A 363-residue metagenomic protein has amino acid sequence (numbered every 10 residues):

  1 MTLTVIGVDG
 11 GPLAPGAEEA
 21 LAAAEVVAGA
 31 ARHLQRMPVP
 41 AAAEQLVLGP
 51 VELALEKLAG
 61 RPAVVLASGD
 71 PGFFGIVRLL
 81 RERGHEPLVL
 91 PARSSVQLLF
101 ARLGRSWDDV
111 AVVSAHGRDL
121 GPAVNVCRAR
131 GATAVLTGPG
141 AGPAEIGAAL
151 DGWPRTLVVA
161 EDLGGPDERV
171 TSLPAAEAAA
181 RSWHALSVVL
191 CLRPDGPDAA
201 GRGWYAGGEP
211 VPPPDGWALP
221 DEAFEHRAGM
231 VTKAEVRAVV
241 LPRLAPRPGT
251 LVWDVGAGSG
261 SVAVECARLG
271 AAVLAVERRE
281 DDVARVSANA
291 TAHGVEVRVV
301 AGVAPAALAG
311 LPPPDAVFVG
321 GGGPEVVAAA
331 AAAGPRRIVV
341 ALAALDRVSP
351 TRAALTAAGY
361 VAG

Functional and structural regions predicted by a protein language model:
M1-L99, L120-P122, V273-E280, A292 (+2 more regions): Class I S-adenosyl-L-methionine
M1-T4, G10, P15-E19, A43 (+4 more regions): A contiguous loop/helix-start segment that scaffolds small-molecule binding in enzyme catalytic cores
S95-G131, G138, G142: Short, glycine-/small-residue-rich phosphate/pyrophosphate-handling segment
V231-P248: Conserved alpha-helix/loop element of class I SAM-dependent methyltransferases that forms part of the SAM/SAH-binding
G249-G258: Conserved class I S-adenosyl-L-methionine
S259-A271: Conserved SAM-binding loop of SAM-dependent methyltransferases across substrates and taxa, primarily the Class I
V286-S287: Conserved SAM-binding loop
A331-G363: C-terminal substrate-binding/active-site "lid" region of AdoMet-derived donor-dependent transferases
